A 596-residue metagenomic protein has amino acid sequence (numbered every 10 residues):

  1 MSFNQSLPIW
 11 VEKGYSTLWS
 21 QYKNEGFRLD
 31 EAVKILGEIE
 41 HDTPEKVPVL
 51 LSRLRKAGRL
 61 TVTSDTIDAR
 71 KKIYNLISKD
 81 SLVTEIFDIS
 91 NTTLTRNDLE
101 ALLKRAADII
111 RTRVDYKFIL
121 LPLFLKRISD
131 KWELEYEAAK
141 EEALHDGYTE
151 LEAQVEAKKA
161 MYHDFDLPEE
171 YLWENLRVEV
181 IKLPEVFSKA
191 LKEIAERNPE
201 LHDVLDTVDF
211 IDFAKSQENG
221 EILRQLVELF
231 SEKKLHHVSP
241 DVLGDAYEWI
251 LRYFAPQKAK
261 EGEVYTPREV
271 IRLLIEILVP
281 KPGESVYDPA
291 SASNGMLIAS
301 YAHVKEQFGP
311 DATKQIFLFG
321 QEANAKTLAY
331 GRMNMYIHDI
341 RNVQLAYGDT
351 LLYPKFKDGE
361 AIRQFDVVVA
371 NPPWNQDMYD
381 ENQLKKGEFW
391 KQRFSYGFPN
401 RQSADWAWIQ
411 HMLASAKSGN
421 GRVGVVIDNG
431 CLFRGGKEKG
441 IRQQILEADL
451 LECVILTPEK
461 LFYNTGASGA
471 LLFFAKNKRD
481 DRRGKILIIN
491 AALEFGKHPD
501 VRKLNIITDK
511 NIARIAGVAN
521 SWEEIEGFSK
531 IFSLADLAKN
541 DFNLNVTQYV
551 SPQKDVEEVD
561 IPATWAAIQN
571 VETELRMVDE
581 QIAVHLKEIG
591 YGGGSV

Functional and structural regions predicted by a protein language model:
S2-G14, W19, L29-I39, T43-E276 (+5 more regions): Non-catalytic, mostly N-terminal accessory regions of nucleic-acid modification and defense proteins
R59, G359-V596: A conserved structural/catalytic subdomain of Rossmann-like adenosyl-cofactor enzymes
D98, A323, A404: Soluble or luminal CAZymes and related metallo-dependent hydrolases
A101, R268-L273, A329, A407-Q410 (+1 more regions): Short, contiguous clusters of charged residues that form electrostatic/catalytic patches at enzyme active sites, used
V114-Y116, T266-E269, K326, A404 (+1 more regions): A generic structural signal for residues located within well-ordered alpha-helices of large catalytic or ligand-binding
K260-A370, N375-K386, W390-S395, I427-N429 (+2 more regions): Conserved S-adenosyl-L-methionine
